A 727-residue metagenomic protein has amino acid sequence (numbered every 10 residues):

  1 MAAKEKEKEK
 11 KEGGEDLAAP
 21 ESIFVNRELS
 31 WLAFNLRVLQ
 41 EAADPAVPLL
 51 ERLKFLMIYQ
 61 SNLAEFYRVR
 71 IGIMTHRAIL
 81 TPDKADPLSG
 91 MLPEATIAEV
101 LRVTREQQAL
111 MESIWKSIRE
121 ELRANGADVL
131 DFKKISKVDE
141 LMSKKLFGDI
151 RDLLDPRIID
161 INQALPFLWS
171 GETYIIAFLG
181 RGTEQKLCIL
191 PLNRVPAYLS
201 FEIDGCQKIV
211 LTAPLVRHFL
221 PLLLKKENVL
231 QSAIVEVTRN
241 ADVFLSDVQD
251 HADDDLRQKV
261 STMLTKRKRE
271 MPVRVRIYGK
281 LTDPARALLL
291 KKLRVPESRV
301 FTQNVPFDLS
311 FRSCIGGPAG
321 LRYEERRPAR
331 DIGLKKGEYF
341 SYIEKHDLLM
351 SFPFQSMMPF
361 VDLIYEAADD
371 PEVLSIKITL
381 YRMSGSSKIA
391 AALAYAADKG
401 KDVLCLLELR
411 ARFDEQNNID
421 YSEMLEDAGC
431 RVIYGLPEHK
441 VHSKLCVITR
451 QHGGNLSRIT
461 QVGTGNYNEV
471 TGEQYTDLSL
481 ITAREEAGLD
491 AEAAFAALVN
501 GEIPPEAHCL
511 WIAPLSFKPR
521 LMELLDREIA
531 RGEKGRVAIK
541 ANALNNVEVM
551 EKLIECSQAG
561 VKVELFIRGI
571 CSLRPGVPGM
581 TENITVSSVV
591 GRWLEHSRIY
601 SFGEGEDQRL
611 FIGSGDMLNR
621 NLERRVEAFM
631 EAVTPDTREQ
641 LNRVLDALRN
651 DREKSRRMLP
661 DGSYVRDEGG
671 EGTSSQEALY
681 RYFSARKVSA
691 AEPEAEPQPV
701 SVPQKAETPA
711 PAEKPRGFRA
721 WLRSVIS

Functional and structural regions predicted by a protein language model:
M1-V537, E555, A559, C571-S727: N-terminal localization/anchoring segments of enzymes in phospholipid and broader phosphate metabolism
K562-F566: Hydrophobic alpha/beta core scaffold segments
